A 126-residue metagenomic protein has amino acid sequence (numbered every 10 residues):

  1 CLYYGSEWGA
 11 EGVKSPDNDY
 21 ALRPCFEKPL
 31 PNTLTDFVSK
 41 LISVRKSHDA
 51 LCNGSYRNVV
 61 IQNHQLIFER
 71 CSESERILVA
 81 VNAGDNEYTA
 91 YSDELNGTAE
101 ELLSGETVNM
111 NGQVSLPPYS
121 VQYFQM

Functional and structural regions predicted by a protein language model:
L2-M126: Carbohydrate-interacting/catalytic domains
